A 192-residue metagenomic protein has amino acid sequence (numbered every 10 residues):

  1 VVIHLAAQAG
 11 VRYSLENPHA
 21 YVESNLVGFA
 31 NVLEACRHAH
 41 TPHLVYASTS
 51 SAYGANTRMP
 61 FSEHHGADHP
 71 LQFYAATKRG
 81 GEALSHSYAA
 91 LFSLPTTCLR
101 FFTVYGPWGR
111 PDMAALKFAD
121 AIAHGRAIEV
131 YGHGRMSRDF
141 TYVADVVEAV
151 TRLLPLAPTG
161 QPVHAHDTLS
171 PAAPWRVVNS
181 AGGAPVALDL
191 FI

Functional and structural regions predicted by a protein language model:
V1-S24: NAD(P)H-binding glycine-rich loop region in Rossmannoid oxidoreductase-like domains and their noncatalytic homologs
V2, V146, V150, S180 (+1 more regions): Non-catalytic, hydrophobic alpha-helical segments
V2-Q8, L44-S50, L99-F101: SDR active-site strand-loop-helix element
A6-A7, A35-C36, A47, G81 (+1 more regions): Small-residue (primarily alanine) positions within well-ordered alpha-helices, especially packing/interaction faces
E16-E34, H38, P42-H43, A52-C98 (+2 more regions): Catalytic helix-loop patch of NAD(P)-dependent Rossmann-fold dehydrogenases
H40-L44, S48, N56, S93-P95 (+4 more regions): Active-site loop of short-chain dehydrogenase/reductase
L71-Y74, F101-D112, G132-A144, G182-A184: Glycine-rich "substrate-gating" loop/helix at the edge of Rossmann-like oxidoreductase active sites
A90, L116-I128, R138-V178: Alpha-helical substrate-binding/gating segment
